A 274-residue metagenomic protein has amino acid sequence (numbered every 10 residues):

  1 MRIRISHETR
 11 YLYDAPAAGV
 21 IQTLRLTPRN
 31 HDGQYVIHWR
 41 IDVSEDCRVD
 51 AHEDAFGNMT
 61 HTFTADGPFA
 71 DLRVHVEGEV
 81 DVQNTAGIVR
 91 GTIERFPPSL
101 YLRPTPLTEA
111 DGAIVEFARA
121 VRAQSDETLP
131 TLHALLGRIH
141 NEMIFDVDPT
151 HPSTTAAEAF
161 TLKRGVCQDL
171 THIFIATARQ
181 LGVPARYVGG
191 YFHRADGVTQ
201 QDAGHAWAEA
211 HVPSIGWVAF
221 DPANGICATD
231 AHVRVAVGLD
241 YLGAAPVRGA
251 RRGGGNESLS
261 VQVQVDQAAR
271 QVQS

Functional and structural regions predicted by a protein language model:
M1, H7, Q22, W39 (+7 more regions): Structural beta-strand/beta-sheet cores of well-ordered domains, especially the beta-sheet scaffolds that support
M1-A120: Linear, non-domain "peripheral" regions
A18, Q22, H31, P106-L107 (+7 more regions): Short capping/connector residues at structural and topological boundaries
T27-V36, V89-G91, H140-M143, L162-V166 (+1 more regions): Short low-complexity stretches enriched in small and charged residues
E53, T161, R186: Short glycine- and Lys/Arg-enriched binding-loop motifs that mark or flank ligand-binding interfaces
V80, N84, F96-G165, I173 (+2 more regions): Secondary-structure boundary elements
G137, D169-G255: Hydrophobic/aromatic-rich core segments of domains that either
